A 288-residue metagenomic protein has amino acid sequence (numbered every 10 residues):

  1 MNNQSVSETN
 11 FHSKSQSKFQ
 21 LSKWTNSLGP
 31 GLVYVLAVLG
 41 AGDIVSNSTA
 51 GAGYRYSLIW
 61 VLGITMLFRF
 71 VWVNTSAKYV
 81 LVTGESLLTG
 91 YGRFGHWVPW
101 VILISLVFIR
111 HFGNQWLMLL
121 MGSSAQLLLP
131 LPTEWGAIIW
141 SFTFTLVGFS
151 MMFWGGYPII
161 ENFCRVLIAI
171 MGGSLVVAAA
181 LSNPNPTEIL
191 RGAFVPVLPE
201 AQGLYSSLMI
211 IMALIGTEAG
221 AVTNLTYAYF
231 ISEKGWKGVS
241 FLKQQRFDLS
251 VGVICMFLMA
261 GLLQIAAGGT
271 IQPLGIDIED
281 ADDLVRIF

Functional and structural regions predicted by a protein language model:
M1-D43, I210, W236-S240, Q244-V251: Membrane-interface "cap" regions at the ends of multi-pass membrane proteins
N2, V6-H12, S46-G51, V73-V98 (+2 more regions): Flexible loop linkers connecting adjacent transmembrane helices in multi-pass alpha-helical membrane transporters
K23-Y34, F94-I109, S141-T143, Q202-L214 (+2 more regions): Select transmembrane alpha-helical segments in multipass membrane proteins
S46-N47, I159-E161, V222-C255, P273-V285: Hydrophobic, small-residue-rich membrane helices and short re-entrant helix-turn-helix hairpins that build
R69-V80, I231-S232, I254-D283: Extracellular/periplasmic helix-exit of transmembrane alpha-helices
V82, P99-L131, S141: Hydrophobic transmembrane alpha-helices that form the core helical bundles of multi-pass secondary transporters
I104, L128-F153, A169-V176: Transmembrane alpha-helical segments of multi-pass small-molecule transport proteins
A169-A201, L208-Y229: Hydrophobic alpha-helical segments and their helix-loop junctions in multi-pass secondary transporters
